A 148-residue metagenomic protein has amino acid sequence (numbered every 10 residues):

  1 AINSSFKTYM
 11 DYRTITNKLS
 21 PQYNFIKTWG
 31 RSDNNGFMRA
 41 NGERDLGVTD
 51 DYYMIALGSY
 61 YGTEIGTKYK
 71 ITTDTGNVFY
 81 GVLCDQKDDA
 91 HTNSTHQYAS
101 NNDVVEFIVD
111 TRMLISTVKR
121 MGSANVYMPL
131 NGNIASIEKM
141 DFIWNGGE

Functional and structural regions predicted by a protein language model:
A1-E148: Solvent-exposed, well-ordered loop and adjacent helix/strand elements within mature globular domains that form
